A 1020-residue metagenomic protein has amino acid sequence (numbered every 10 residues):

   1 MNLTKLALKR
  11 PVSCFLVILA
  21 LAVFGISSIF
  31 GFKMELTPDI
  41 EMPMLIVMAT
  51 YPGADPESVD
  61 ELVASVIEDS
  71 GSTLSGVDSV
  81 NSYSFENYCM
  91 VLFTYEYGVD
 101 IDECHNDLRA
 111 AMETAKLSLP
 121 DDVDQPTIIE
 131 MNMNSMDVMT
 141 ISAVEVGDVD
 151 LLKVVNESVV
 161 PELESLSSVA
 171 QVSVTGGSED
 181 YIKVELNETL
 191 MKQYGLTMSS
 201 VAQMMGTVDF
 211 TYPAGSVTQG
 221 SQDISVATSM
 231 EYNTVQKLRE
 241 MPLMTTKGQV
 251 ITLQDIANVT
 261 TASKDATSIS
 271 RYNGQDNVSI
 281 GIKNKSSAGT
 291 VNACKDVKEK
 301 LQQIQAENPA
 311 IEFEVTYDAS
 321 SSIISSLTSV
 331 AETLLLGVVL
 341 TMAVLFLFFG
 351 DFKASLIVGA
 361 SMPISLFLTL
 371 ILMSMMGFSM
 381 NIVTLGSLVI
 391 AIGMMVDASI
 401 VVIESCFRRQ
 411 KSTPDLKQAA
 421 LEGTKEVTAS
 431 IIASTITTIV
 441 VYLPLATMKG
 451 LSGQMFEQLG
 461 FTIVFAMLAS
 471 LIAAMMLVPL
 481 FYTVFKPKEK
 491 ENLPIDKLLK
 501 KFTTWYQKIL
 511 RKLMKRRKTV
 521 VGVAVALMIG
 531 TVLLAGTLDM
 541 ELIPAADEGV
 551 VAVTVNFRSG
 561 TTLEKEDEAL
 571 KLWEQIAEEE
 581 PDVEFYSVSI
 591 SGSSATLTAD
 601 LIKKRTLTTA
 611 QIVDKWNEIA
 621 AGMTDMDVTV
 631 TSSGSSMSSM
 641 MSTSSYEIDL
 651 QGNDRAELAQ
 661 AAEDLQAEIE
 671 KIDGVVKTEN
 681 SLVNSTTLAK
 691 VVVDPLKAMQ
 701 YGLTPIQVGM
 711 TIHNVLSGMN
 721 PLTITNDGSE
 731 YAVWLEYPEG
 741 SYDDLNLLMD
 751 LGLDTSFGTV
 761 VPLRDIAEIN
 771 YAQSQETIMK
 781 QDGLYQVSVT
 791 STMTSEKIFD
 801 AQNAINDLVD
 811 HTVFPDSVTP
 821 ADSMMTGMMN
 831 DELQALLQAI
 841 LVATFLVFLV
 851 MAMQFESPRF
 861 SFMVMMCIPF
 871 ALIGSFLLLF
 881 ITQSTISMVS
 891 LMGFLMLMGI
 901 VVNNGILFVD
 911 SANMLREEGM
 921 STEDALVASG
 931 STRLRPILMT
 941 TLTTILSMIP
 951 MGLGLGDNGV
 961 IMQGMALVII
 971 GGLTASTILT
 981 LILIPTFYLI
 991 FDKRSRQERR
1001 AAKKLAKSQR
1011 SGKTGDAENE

Functional and structural regions predicted by a protein language model:
M1-M34, K425-V427, L480, P494-I543 (+1 more regions): Signature of alpha-helical transmembrane segments and their immediate interfacial
L6, T37, L45-T50, M90 (+9 more regions): Extracytoplasmic/periplasmic membrane-proximal domains and adjacent transmembrane bundles of envelope biogenesis
V12, L19-D55, A110-D122, T211 (+7 more regions): Transmembrane helices with small-residue packing motifs
G25-F30, E35, V339-F348, F352-R408 (+4 more regions): Hydrophobic transmembrane alpha-helices and their membrane-interface caps in long multi-pass transport proteins
M34-L45, N81-N87, D122-E145, S173-E179 (+12 more regions): Flexible hinge/switch segments at interdomain interfaces of large molecular machines
V59-E130, L190-F210, K565-S644, K697-L716: Solvent-exposed, membrane-proximal periplasmic/extracellular interface segments of envelope transport and secretion
T316, I323, L327, I403 (+5 more regions): Helix-loop junctions and hydrophobic alpha-helical segments within the transmembrane domains of large membrane
I392-C406, V427-T447, Q454-L493, L597 (+4 more regions): Transmembrane alpha-helices and their membrane-interface boundaries in multi-pass membrane transporters and channels
